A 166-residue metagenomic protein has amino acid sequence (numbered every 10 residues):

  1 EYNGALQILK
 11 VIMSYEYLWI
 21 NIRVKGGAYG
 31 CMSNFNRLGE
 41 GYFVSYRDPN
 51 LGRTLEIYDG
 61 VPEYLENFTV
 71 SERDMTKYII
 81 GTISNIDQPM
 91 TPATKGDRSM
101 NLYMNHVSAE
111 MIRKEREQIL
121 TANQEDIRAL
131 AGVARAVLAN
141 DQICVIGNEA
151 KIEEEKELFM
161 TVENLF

Functional and structural regions predicted by a protein language model:
E1-L6: Prokaryote-biased recognition of long, low-complexity C-terminal linker/tail segments that are poorly structured
L9, M13, S45, P49 (+3 more regions): Generic amphipathic alpha-helical segments used as scaffolds and interaction surfaces in large, multi-domain proteins
K10-P49: A structural supersecondary motif
L18, P62-Y64, N164-F166: C-terminal, active-site-flanking charged/polar segments
Y29-S33, E66, R135-L138: Short amphipathic alpha-helical segments with coiled-coil-like heptad repeat character
S33-M90: M16/insulysin-pitrilysin zinc metalloprotease superfamily fold
I79-F166: C-terminal regions of mature proteins
